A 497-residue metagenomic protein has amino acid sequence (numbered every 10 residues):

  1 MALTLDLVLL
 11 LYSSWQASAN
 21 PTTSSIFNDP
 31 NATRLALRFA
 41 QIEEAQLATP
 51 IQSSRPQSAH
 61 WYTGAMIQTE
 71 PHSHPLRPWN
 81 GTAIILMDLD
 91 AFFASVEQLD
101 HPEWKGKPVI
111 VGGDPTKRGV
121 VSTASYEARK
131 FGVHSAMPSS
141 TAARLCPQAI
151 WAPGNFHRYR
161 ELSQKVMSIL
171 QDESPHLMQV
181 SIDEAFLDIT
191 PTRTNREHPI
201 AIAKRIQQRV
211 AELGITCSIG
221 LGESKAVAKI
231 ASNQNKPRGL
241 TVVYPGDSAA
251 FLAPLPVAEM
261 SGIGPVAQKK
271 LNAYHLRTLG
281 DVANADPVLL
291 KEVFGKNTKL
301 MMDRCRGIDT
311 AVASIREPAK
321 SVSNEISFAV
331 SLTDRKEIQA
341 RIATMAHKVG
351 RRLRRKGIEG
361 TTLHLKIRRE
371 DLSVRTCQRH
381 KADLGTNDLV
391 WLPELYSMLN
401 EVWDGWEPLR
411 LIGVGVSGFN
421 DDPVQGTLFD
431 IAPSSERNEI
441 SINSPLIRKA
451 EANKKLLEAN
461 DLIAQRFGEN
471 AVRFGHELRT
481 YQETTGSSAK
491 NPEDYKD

Functional and structural regions predicted by a protein language model:
L7, T22, R38-A45: N-terminal polybasic/positive-inside topogenic patches
L11-Y12, Y62: Short, positively charged and aromatic/hydrophobic N-terminal segments
Y12-S25, R34, R38, S53-S54: Low-acidity, Ser/Thr- and Arg-rich intrinsically disordered low-complexity segments
Q41, A48-D303, A311-R316, R351 (+1 more regions): Gly/Gly-Pro- and Ser/Thr-rich, intrinsically disordered tail segments characteristic of DNA damage-repair and tolerance
W61-Y62, H74-W79, L86, E259 (+2 more regions): DNA-contacting surface of Y-family translesion DNA polymerases
V180-E184, G222-K225, I358-T362, E407-L411: Short Gly/Ser/Thr- and Asp/Glu-enriched loop/turn motifs at secondary-structure junctions
K381-D497: Acidic, metal-coordinating catalytic segment for phosphate/diphosphate chemistry, firing primarily on the Nudix
